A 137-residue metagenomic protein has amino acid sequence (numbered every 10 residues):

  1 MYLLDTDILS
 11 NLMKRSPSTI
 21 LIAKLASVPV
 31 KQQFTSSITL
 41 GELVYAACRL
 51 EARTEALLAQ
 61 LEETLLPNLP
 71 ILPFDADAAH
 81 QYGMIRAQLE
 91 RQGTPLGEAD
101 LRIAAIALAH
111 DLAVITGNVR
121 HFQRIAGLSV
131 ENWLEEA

Functional and structural regions predicted by a protein language model:
M1, A104, L108-A137: Acidic, PIN/NYN-like endoribonuclease modules and their adjacent C-terminal/linker elements
M1-T35, A47-T64, M84, E136-A137: Short, well-structured N-terminal submotif of metal-dependent ribonuclease cores
D5-T6, L43, Y82, A107 (+1 more regions): Generic structural signal for small/hydrophobic residues in well-ordered secondary structure, especially within
I8, T39, A78, R120-H121: Alpha-helix capping/helix-boundary segments
L9-S10, G41-V44, Q123, E131: Nucleotide phosphate-binding site architecture
S18, L40, G127: ATP/adenylate-binding site constellation spanning eukaryotic-like Ser/Thr protein kinases, ABC-transporter
E55, P70-I115: Active-site neighborhoods of divalent-metal-dependent phosphate/nucleic-acid chemistry enzymes
